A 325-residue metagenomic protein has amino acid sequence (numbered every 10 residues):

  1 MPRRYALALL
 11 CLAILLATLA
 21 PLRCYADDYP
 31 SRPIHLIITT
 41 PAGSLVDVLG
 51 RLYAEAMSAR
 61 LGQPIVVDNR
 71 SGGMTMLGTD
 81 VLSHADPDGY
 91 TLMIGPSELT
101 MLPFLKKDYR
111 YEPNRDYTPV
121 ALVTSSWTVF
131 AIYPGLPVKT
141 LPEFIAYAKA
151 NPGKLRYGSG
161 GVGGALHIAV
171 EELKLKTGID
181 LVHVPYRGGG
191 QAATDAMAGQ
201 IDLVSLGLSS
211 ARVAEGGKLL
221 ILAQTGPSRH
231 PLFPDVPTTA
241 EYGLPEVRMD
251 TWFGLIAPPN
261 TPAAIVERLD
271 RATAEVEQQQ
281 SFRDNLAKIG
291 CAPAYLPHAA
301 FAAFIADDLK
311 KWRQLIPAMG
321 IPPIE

Functional and structural regions predicted by a protein language model:
M1-R4: N-terminal secretory signal peptides that target proteins for export/translocation
A8-P21: Bacterial N-terminal signal peptides
Y25-D116, K154, V162, T177-S205 (+3 more regions): N-terminal (or domain-start) structured segment
S31-P33, K176, A263-E325: An extracytoplasmic/periplasmic, membrane-proximal ligand-sensing/linker region
H84-Y90, F104-Q191, T239-E241, W252-N285: Hinge/capping helix and adjacent helix->loop/strand transition within the periplasmic-binding protein
P96-S97, P134, G207-S209, G226 (+1 more regions): Short secondary-structure boundary segments
E112-V123, D180-V184, D202, A211-R248 (+1 more regions): Short beta-strand->loop
